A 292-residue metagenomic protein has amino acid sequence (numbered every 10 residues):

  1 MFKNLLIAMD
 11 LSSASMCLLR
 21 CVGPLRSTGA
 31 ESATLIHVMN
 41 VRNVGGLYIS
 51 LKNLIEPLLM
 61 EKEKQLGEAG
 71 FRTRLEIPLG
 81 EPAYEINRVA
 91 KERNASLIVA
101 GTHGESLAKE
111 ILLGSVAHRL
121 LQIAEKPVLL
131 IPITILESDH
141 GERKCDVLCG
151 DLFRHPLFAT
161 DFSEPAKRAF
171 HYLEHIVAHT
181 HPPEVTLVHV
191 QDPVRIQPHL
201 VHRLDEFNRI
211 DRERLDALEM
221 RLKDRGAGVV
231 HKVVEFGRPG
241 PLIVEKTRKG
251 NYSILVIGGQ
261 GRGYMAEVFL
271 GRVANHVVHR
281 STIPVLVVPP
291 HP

Functional and structural regions predicted by a protein language model:
M1-I49, C149-V201, K223-R225, P290: Small/aliphatic-rich secondary-structure junction motif
N4, V89-H140, E245-P292: Gly/Ser-rich helix-loop-strand patches that form or flank binding pockets for ribonucleotide-derived cofactors
R20-G23, H118, M220, N275: Active-site phosphate/pyrophosphate- and oxyanion-stabilizing loops and adjacent acidic/basic residues in soluble
G23-T102, S106-L107: Ordered, small/hydrophobic-rich secondary-structure cores
I36, R74-P78, L129, T186-V188 (+2 more regions): General small-molecule cofactor/ligand-binding pocket signal
N53, K64-I98, K223-L255, G263 (+1 more regions): Structural beta-alpha unit
D139-C149: A short, basic/flexible loop-to-alpha-helix module at the beginning of a structural domain
T180-E245, K249: Structured core of small recognition/catalytic domains
